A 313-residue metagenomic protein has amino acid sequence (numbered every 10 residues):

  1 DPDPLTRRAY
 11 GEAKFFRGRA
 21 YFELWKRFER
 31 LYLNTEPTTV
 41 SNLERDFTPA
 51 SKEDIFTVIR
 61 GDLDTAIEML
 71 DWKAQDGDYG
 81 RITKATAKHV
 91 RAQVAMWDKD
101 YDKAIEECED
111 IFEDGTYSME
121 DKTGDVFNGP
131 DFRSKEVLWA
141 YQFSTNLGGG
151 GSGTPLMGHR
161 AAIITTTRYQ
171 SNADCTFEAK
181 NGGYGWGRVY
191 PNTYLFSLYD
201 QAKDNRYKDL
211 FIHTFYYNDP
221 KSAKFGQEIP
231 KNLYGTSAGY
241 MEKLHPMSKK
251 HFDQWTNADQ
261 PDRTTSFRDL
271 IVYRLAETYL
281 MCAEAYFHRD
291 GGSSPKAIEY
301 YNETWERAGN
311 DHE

Functional and structural regions predicted by a protein language model:
D1-I82, D98-K103, P246-I271, T278-R289 (+1 more regions): Aromatic-anchored glycine-rich loop motif in surface-exposed flexible loops
D1-P2, Y21-K26, N34-L43, N205 (+2 more regions): Short, charge-rich amphipathic segments
R27, T123, T145, C175 (+8 more regions): A generic structural signal for solvent-exposed, polar alpha-helical segments
E29, K203, Y207, A276: Single, functionally critical "micro-switch" positions that shape active/binding sites and transmembrane helices
D64, K84-N232: An aromatic- and glycine-enriched ligand-binding surface/loop that stacks and positions planar moieties
L70, Q75, A162-I163, K224-Q227 (+2 more regions): Intrinsic disorder/low-complexity segments
F215-R263, Y300: Surface-exposed, extracytoplasmic segments of Gram-negative outer-membrane nutrient-acquisition systems
